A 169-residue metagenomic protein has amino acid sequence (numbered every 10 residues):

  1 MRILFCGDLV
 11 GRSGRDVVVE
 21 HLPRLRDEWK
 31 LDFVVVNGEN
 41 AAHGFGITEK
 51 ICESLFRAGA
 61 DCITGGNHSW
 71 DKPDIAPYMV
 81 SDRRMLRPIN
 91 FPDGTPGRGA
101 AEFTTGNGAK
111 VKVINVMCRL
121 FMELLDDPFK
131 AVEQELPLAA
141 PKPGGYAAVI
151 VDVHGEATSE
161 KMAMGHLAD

Functional and structural regions predicted by a protein language model:
M1-D169: Acidic, metal/ion-coordinating pockets
